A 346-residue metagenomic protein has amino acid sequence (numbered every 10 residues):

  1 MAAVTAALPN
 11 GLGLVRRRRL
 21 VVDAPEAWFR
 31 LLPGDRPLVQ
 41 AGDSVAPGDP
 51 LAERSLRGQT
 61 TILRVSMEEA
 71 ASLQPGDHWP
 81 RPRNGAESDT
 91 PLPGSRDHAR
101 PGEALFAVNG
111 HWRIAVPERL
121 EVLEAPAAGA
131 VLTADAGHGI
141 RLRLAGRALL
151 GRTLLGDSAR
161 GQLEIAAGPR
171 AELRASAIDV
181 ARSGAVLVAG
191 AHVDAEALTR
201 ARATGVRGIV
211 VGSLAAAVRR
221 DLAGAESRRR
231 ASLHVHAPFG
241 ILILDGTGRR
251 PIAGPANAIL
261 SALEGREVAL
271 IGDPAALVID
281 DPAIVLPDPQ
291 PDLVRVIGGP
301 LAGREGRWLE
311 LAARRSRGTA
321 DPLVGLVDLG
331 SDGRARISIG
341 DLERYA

Functional and structural regions predicted by a protein language model:
M1-A346: Well-ordered secondary-structure scaffolds
